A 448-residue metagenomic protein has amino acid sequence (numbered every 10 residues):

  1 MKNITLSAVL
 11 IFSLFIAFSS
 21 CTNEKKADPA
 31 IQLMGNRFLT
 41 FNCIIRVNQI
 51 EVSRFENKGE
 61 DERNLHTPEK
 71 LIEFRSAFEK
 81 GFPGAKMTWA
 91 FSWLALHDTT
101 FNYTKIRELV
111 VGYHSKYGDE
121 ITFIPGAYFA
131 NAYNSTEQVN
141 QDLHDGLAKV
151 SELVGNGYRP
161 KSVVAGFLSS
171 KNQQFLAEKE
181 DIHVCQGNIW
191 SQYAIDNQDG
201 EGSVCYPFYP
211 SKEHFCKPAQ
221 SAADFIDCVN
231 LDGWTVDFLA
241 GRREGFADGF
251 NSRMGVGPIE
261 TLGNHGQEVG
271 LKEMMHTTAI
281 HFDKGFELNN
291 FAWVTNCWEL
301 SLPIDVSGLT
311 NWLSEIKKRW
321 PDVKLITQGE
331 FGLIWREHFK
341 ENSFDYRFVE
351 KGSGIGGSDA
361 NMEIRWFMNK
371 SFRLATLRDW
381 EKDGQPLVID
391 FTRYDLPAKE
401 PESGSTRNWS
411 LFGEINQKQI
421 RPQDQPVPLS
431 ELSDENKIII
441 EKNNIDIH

Functional and structural regions predicted by a protein language model:
S7-A17: Bacterial N-terminal signal peptides
F15-P29: Bacterial Sec-dependent signal peptides at the C-terminal "C-region" and cleavage site
A27-V111, N290-T295, I364-W366, T376-R378 (+1 more regions): Active-site beta->alpha N-cap acidic-glycine motif
E60-S76, F101-V110, E137-A148, H265-D283 (+1 more regions): Well-ordered, non-membrane alpha-helical segments in soluble/globular domains
A85, A90-F167, I226-E260, L288-L300: Metal-dependent polysaccharide deacetylase catalytic core of the NodB/CE4 family, i.e., the active-site-bearing domain
K161-F286, S343-S358: Active-site-adjacent pocket scaffolds in enzyme catalytic domains
R336-D379: Surface beta-strand/loop "capping" patches
D379-D446: Acidic-aromatic substrate-binding/catalytic surfaces of carbohydrate-active enzymes
